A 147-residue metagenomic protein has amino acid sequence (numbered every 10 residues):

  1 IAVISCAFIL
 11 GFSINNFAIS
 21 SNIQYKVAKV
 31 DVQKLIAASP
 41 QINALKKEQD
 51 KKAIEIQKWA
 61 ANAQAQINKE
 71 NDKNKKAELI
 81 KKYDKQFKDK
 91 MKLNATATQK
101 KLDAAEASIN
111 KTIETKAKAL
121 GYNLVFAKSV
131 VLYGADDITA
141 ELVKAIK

Functional and structural regions predicted by a protein language model:
I1-I19: Single-pass membrane-anchoring alpha-helices
A18-K147: Amphipathic, charged alpha-helical segments and their helix-to-coil junctions in extracytoplasmic/peripheral assemblies
